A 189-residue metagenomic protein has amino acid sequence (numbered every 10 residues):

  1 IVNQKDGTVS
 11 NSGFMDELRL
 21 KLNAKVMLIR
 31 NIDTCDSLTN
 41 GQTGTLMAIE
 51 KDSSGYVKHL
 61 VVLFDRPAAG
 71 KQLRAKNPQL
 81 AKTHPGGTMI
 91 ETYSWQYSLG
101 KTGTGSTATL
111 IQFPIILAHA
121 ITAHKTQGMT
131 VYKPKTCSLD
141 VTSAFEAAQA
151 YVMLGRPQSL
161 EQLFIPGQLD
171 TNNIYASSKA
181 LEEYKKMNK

Functional and structural regions predicted by a protein language model:
I1-L22, V26: Mixed-charge, Lys/Arg-rich low-complexity intrinsically disordered regions
L22-K189: C-terminal accessory regions
